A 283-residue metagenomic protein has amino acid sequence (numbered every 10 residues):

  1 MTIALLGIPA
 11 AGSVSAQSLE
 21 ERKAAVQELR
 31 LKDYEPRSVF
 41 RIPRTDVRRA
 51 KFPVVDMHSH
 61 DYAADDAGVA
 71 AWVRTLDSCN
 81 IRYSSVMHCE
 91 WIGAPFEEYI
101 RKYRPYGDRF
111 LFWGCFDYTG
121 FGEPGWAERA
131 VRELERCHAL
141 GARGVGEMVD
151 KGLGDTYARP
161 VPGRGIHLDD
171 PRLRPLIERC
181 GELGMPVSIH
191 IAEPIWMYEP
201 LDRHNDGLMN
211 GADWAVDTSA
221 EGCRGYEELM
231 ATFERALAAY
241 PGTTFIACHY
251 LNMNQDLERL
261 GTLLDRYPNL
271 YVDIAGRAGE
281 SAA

Functional and structural regions predicted by a protein language model:
M1-A10: Bacterial N-terminal signal peptides
A16-P105: An N-terminally biased module of ancient metal coordination in phosphate/nucleic-acid-related enzymes
R22-K23, R30, T45, E97-A215 (+1 more regions): Active-site gating/metal-coordination segments in enzymes
V54-S59, S84-V86, F110-C115, V145-E147 (+3 more regions): Hydrophobic faces of well-ordered beta-strands that scaffold small-molecule active sites in alpha/beta enzyme cores
M57, D61, A212-C223: Glycine-rich phosphate-binding "P-loop"
D61-V69, M87-F96, T119-E128, H167 (+2 more regions): Acidic-and-aromatic substrate-binding clefts and catalytic sites of carbohydrate-active enzymes
D65-D66, V73, E221-R235, Y240-A283: H/E-rich (His + Asp/Glu) clusters that bind or coordinate divalent metals
T75-L76, C137, C180, A236: Generic structural signal for hydrophobic
